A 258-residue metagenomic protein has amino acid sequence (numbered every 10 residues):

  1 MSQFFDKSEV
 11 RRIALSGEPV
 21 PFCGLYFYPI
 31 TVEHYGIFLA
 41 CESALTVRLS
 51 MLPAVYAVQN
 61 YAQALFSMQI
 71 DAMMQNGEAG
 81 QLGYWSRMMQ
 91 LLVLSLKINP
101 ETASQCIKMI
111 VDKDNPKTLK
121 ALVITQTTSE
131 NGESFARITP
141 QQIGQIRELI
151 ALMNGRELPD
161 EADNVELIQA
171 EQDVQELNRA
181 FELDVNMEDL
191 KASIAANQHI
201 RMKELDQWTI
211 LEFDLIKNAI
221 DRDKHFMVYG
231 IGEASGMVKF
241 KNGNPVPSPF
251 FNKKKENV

Functional and structural regions predicted by a protein language model:
M1-L82, I138-G232: An amphipathic, hydrophobic-aromatic interaction surface with interspersed Lys/Arg that forms lipid/phosphate-bearing
S2, V10, M89, V93 (+6 more regions): Intrinsically disordered, low-complexity regions
K7, K97, K108, K113 (+7 more regions): Context-gated lysine
G24, K117, N131-E133, E182 (+1 more regions): Intrinsic-disorder/low-complexity loop/linker signature
G77, T127, L205, N242-G243: Alpha-helical protein-protein interaction elements
R87-D173: Long amphipathic alpha-helical segments with strong coiled-coil/leucine-zipper propensity
E233-V258: Long, intrinsically disordered, low-complexity Ser/Thr/Pro-rich regulatory/activation regions of nuclear proteins
